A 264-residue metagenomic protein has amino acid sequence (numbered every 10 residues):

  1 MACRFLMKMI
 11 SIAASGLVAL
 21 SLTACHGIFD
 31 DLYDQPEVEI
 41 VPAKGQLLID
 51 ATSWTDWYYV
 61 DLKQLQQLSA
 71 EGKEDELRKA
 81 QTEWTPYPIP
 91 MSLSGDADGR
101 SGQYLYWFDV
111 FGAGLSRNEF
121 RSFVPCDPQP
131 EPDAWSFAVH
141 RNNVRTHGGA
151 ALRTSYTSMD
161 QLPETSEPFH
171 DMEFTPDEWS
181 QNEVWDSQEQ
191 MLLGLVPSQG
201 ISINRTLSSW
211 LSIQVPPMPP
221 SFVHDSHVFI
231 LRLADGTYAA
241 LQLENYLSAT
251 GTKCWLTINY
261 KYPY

Functional and structural regions predicted by a protein language model:
A2-A14: Bacterial N-terminal signal peptides that target proteins for export
S21-A24: C-terminal motif of bacterial Sec signal peptides marking the signal peptidase cleavage site
H26-Y264: Surface-exposed, beta-sheet-biased, low-hydrophobicity segments with strongly acidic/polar composition
